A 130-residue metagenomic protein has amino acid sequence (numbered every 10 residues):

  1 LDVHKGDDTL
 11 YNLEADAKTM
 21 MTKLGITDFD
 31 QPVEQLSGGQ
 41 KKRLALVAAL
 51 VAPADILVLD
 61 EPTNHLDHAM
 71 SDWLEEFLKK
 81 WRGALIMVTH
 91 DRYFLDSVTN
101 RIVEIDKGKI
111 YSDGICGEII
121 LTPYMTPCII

Functional and structural regions predicted by a protein language model:
L1-I129: ABC ATP-binding cassette signature C-motif
